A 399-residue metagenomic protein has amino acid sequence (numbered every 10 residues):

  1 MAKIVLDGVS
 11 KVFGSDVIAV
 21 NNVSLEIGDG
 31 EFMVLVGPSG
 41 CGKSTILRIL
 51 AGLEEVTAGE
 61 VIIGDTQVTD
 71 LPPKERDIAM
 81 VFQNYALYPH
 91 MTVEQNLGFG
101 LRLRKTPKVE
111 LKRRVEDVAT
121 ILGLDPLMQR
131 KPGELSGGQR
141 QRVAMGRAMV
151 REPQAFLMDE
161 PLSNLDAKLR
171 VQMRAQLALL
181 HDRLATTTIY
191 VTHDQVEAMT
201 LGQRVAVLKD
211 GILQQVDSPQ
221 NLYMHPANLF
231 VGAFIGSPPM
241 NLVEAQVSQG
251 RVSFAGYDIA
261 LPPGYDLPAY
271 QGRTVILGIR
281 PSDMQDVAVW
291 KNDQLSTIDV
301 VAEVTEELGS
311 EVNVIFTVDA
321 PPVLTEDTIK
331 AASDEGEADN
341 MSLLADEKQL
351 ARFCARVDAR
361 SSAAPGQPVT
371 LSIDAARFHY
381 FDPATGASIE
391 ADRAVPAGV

Functional and structural regions predicted by a protein language model:
V5, E26, I62, T370-S372: ABC ATPase nucleotide-binding domain
V23-V34: Pre-Walker A (P-loop) beta-loop-beta motif of ABC nucleotide-binding domains
V36-P38: The feature captures the beta-strand-to-loop junction immediately N-terminal to the Walker
A51: Helix-to-loop junction immediately C-terminal to a conserved catalytic motif
E60-I62, T66, I212: ATP-binding/catalytic-site motifs of ATP-hydrolyzing domains
L71-F234: ABC ATPase nucleotide-binding domains
R251-V399: Non-catalytic connector elements of ABC transporters
